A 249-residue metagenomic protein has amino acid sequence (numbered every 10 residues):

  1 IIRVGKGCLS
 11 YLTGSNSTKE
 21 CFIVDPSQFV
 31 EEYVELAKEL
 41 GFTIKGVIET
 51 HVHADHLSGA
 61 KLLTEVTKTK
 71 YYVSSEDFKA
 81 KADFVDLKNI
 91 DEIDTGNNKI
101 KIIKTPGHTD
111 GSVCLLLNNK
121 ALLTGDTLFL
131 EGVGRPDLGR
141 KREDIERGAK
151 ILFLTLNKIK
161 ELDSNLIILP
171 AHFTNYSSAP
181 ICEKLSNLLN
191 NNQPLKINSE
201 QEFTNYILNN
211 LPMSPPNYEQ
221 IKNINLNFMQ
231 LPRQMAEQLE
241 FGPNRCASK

Functional and structural regions predicted by a protein language model:
I1-I44, F84-Y176: Catalytic core of the metallo-beta-lactamase
Q28-Y72: Active-site metal-binding motif and surrounding structural segment of the metallo-beta-lactamase
G41, V73, D137-R140, E183-L189: Short glycine/proline- and charge-enriched loop/turn segments that cap or connect secondary-structure elements
S58, R147, N198: Residue-level signal for the nucleotide or nucleotide-sugar donor/cofactor binding architecture
V66, E131-G132, Y206: Residues that scaffold the ATP/ADP-binding catalytic core of kinase and kinase-like folds
V73-A80: Short, polar loop motifs at secondary-structure junctions
L154-I167, A171-K249: Accessory terminal helices/loops
